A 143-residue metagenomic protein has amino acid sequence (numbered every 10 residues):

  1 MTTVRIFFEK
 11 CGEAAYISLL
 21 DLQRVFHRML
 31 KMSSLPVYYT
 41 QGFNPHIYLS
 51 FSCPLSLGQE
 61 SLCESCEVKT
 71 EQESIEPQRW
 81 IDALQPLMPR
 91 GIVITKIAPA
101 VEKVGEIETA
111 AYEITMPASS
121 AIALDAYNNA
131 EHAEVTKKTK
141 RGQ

Functional and structural regions predicted by a protein language model:
M1, M29-M32, M88, M116: Detector for methionine-enriched segments
T3, G12, I17-S65, T70: Glycine/small-residue-rich interface belts in oligomeric ring/scaffold proteins and their assembly partners
T3-E9, Y112-M116: Active-site-flanking beta-strand signature of metal-NTP-handling nucleotidyl enzymes and homologous cyclase-like
V37, Y48-Q143: Structured-RNA-binding interfaces characteristic of tRNA pseudouridine synthases
